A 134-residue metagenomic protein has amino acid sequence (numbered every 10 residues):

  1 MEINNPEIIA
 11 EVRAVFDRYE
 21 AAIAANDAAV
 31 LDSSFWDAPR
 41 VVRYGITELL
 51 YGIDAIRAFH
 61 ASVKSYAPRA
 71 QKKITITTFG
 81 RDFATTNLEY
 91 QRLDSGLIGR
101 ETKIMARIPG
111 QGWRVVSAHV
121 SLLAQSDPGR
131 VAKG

Functional and structural regions predicted by a protein language model:
E2-V30, R40-G134: A beta-strand edge to alpha-helix "cap/lid" segment located at domain peripheries
W36: Short conserved AdoMet
